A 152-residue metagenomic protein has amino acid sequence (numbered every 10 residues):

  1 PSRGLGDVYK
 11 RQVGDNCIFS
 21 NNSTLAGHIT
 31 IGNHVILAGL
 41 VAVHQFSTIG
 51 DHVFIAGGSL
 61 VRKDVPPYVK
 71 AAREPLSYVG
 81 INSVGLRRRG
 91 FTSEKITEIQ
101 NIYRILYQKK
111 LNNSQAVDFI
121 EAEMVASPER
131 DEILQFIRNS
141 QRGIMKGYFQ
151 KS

Functional and structural regions predicted by a protein language model:
P1-Y9: Single conserved hydrophobic/aromatic residue that forms the stacking wall/gate of nucleotide- or nucleobase-binding
G4, D64, G90: Conserved functional loop/turn residues at catalytic and ligand-binding sites
D7, V13, F19-N21, L25 (+8 more regions): Hydrophobic face of beta-strands forming the core of extended beta-sheets/solenoids, especially the left-handed
Y9, G27, Q45, G90 (+1 more regions): Short coil/turn residues that cap or connect secondary-structure elements
L40, G58, S140-I144: Short alpha-helical linear motifs
Y68, E74-S152: Terminal amphipathic alpha-helical/low-complexity segments used for targeting or macromolecular assembly
